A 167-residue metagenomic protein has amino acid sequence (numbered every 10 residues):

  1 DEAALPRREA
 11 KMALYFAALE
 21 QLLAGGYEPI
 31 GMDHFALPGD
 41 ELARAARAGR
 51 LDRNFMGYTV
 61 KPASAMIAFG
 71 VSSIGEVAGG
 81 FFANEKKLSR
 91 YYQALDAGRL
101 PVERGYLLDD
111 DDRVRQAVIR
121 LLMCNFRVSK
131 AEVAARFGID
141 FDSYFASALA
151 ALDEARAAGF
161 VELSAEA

Functional and structural regions predicted by a protein language model:
D1-D142: C-terminal scaffold of the Radical SAM
H34, A146, E166-A167: Proline- and acidic/polar-enriched loop/turn elements at helix boundaries
D140-A157: Short amphipathic alpha-helical interaction segments
E154-E166: A short, conserved structural fragment
